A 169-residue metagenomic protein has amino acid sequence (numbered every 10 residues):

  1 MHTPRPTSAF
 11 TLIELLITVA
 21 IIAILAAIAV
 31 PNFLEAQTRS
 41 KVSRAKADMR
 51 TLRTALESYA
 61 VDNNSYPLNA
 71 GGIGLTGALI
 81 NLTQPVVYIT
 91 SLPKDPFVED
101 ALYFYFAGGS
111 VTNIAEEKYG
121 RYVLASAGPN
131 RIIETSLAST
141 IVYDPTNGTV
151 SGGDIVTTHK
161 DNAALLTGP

Functional and structural regions predicted by a protein language model:
H2, T112-P169: Short, surface-exposed interaction loops/tails
P6-L34: N-terminal single-pass transmembrane signal-anchor helix
S8, T38, G120: Residue-level signal for beta-strand positions within conserved beta-sheet cores that form or flank
V19, K46, R53: Conserved catalytic core of two-component sensor histidine kinases
A27, E35-T38, T54, S58-V61: Regular, well-ordered alpha-helical segments
N32-M49: Aliphatic-rich helix starts adjacent to a transmembrane/signal segment
T51-R53, T135: Generic domain-boundary/flexible-linker signal
T54-A127, G168: Extracellular/periplasmic head regions of type IV pilus-like filament subunits
